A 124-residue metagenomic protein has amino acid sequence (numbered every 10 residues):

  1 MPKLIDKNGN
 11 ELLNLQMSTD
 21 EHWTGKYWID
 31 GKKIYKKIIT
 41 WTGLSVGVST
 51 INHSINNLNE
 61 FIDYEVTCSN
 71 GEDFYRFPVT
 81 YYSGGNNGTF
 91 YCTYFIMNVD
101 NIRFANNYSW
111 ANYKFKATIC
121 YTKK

Functional and structural regions predicted by a protein language model:
M1-K36: Glycine-rich, low-complexity segments
G9-L12, T118-T122: Flexible loop/turn and low-complexity linker elements, especially glycine-anchored beta turns and charged/proline-rich
K32-K33, I38-K116, T122-K124: Extracellular attachment/recognition segments
